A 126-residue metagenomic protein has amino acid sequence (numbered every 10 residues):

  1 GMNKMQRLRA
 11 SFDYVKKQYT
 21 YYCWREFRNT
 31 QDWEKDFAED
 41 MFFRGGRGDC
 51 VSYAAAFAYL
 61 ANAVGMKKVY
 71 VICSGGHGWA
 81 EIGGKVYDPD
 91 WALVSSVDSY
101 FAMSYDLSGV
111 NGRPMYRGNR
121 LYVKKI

Functional and structural regions predicted by a protein language model:
G1-F42: Secondary-structure boundary elements
R7-S11, G46-A61: Active-site nucleophilic cysteine motif
R28-D32, R47, G78: A glycine-rich, coil/turn loop motif that links secondary-structure elements
F43-R44, P89: Generic structural "secondary-structure junction" signal
S52-P114: Hydrophobic/aromatic-rich core segments of domains that either
M115-K125: Short, low-complexity, Pro/Ser/Thr/Gly-rich segments in the mature regions of secreted, periplasmic
